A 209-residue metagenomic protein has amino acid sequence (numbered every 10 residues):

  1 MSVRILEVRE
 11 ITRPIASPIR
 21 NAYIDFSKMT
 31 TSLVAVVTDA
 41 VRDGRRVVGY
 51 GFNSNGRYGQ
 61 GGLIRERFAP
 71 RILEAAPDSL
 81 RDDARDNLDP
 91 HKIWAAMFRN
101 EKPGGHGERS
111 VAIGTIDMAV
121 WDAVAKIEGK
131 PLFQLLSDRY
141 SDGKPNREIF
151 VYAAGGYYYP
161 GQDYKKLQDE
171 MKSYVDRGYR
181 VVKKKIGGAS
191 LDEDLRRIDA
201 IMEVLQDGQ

Functional and structural regions predicted by a protein language model:
M1-G61, R67: Structured beta-strand/loop patches that form or line metal/cofactor-binding pockets in enzymes
T30-R42, V48, A69-L80, E128-F133 (+3 more regions): Short regulatory "switch" loops immediately downstream of catalytic or recognition motifs within protein catalytic
T31-L33, T115, E148, V181: Broad gene-expression machinery/nucleic-acid interaction feature
V37-A40, R45-Y50, R85-P90, K144-F150 (+1 more regions): Glycine-rich, flexible loop segments associated with nucleotide phosphate handling
V41-I127: Metal- or metallocofactor-binding catalytic centers and their adjacent structured scaffolds across diverse enzyme
I64, D89, I93, A112 (+6 more regions): General structural feature for long, well-ordered alpha-helical segments within catalytic domains of soluble enzymes
V111, D117-P160: Glycine-rich, aromatic-flanked loop segments that form ligand/cofactor-binding clefts across common enzyme folds
S141-Q209: Metal-dependent enolase-superfamily TIM-barrel catalytic cores that perform enediolate-based chemistry
